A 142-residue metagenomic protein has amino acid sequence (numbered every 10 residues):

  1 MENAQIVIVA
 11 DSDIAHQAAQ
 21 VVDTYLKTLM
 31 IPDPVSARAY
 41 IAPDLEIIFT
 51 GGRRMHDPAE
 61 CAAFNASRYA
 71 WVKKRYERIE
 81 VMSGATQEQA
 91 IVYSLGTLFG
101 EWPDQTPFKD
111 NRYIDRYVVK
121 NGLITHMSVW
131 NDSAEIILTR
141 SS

Functional and structural regions predicted by a protein language model:
M1-P43, S141: Short, low-complexity N-terminal intrinsically disordered segments enriched in polar/charged residues
E2-I6, H126-S142: Low-complexity, intrinsically disordered terminal/linker segments enriched in charged and Gly/Pro repeats
I6-V9, E101-Q105, I136-I137: A short, acidic/glycine-rich surface segment
D11-D13, A90-L98: Short, positively charged
V22-Y25, L29, I41, C61 (+3 more regions): Hydrophobic alpha-helical core bundles mediating ligand binding, dimerization, or RNAP-core interactions
Y25, S36-R38, L45, D57 (+4 more regions): Hydrophobic pocket/interface hotspot
P34-A90: A solvent-exposed, acidic/Ser-Thr-rich amphipathic alpha-helical stretch
L95-N121: Exposed beta-sheet edge and beta->alpha loop/turn motif
